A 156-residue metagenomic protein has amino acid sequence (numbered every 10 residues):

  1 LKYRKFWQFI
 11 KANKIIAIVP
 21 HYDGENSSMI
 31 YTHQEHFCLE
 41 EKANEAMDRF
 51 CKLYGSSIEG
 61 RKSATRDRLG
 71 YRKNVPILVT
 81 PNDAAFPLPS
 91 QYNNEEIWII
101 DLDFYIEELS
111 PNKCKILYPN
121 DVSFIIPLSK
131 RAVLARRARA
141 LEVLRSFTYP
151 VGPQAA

Functional and structural regions predicted by a protein language model:
L1-I99, Y105-A156: Eukaryotic intrinsically disordered, low-complexity regulatory linkers and tails enriched in Ser/Thr/Pro
